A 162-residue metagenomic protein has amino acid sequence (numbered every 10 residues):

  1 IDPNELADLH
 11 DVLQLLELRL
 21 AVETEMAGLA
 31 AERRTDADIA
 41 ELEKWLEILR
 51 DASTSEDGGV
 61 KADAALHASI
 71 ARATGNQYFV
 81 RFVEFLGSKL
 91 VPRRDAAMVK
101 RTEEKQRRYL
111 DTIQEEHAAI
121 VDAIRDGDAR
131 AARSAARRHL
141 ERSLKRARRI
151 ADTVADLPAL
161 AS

Functional and structural regions predicted by a protein language model:
I1-V22, G28, E32, T153-L157 (+1 more regions): Short linear motifs at protein or domain termini
D2-L6, V12, E56, S69 (+2 more regions): Homeobox/homeodomain signature
L6-L13, E17, D57, K61 (+1 more regions): Residues at secondary-structure transition points
L15-M98, E116-A119, A131-R146: Conserved amphipathic alpha-helical segments that form helical-bundle/coiled-coil interaction surfaces
A97-L110: Extended hydrophobic/aromatic segments used for targeting, binding, or gating
R148-A151: C-terminal flanking helix
